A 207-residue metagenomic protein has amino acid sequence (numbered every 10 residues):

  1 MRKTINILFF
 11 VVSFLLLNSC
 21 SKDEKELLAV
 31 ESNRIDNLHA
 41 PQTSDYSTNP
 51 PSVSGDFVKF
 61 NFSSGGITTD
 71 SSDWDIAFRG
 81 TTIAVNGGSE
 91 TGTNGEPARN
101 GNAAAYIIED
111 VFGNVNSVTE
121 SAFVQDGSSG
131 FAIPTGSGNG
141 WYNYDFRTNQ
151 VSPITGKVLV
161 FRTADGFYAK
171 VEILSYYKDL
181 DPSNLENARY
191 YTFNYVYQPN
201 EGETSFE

Functional and structural regions predicted by a protein language model:
R2-K3, K22: Basic side chains
K3-F10: Sec-dependent signal peptide recognition, specifically the positively charged N-region followed immediately by
L16-S19: C-terminal motif of bacterial Sec signal peptides marking the signal peptidase cleavage site
S21-E207: Surface-exposed, beta-sheet-biased, low-hydrophobicity segments with strongly acidic/polar composition
